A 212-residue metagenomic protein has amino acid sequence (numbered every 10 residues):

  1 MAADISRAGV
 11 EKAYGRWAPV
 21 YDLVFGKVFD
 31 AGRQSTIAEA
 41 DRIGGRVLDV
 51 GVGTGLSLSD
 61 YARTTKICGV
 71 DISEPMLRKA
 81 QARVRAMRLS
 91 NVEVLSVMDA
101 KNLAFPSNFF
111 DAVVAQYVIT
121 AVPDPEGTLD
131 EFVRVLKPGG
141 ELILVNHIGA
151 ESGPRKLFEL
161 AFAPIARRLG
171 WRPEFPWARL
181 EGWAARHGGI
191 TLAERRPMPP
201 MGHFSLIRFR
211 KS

Functional and structural regions predicted by a protein language model:
M1-G44, L56-S57, K79, M87 (+1 more regions): Conserved class I S-adenosyl-L-methionine
A8, V145-P200, S205: C-terminal alpha-helical "lid/dimerization" subdomain adjacent to the S-adenosyl-L-methionine
R46, K66, G139-E141: Short glycine-centered segments of the SAM/dcSAM-binding site in methyltransferase folds
L48, T54-N102: Class I SAM-dependent methyltransferase SAM/SAH-binding core
K101-A112: A short acidic, Gly/Pro-enriched loop at the edge of an enzyme's catalytic core that lines a small-molecule cofactor
A112-D124: A short SAM/SAH-binding and catalytic strip from SAM-dependent methyltransferases
E126-P138: A short glycine-rich, Lys/Arg-flanked "PGG" loop and its adjoining helix->strand segment in the class I
L206-S212: C-terminal lobe and adjacent flexible extensions of AdoMet/dcAdoMet transferase-like proteins
